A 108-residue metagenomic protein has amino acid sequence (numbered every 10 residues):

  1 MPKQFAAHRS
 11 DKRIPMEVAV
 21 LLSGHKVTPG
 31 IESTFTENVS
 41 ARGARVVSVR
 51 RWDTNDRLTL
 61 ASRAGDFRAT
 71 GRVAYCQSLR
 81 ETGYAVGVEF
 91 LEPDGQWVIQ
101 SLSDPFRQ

Functional and structural regions predicted by a protein language model:
M1-Q108: Structured alpha-helical
